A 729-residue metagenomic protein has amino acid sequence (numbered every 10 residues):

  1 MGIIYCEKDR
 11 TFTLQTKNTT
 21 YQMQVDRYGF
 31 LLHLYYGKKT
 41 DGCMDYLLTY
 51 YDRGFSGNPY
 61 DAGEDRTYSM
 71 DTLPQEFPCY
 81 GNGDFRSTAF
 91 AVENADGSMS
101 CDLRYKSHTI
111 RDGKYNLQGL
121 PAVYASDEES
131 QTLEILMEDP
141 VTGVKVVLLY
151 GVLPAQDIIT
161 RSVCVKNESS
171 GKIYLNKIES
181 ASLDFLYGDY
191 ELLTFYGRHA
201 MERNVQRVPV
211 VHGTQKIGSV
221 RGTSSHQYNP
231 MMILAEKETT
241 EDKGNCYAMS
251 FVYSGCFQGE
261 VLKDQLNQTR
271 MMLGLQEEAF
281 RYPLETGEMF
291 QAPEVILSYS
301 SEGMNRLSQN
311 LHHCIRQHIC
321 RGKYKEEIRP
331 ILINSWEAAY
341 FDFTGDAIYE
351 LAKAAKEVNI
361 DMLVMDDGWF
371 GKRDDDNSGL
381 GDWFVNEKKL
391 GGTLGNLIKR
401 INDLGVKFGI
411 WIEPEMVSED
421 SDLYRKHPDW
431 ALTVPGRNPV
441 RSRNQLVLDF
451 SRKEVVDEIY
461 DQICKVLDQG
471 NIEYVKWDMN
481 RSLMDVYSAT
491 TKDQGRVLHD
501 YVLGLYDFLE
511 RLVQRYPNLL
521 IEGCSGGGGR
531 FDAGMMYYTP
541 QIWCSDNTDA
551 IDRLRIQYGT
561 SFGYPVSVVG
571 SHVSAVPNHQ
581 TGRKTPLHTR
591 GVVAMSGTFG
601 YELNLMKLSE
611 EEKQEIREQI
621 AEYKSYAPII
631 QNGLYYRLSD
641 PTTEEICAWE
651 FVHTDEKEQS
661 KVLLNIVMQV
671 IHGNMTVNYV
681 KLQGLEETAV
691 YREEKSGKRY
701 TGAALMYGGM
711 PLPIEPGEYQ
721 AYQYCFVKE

Functional and structural regions predicted by a protein language model:
Y5, R10-K17, Y21, L31-L262 (+2 more regions): Polysaccharide-binding surfaces and accessory modules of carbohydrate-active proteins
N18, V163, G287, I333 (+7 more regions): Conserved, mostly hydrophobic/aromatic
S98-Y105, Y282-S301, Q720-F726: Short Pro-Gly-centered flexible turn/kink motifs
E241, P641-E686: Carbohydrate-binding surface patches
Y324-D461, Y474: Aromatic-lined carbohydrate-binding/catalytic grooves of carbohydrate-active enzymes
G391-T393, R425-H427, A431-P586, T598 (+2 more regions): Active-site neighborhood of glycoside hydrolase catalytic domains
H588-S639: Catalytic cores of secreted or luminal carbohydrate-active enzymes
G702-E729: C-terminal beta-strand-rich structural cap/linker in extracellular carbohydrate-active enzymes
